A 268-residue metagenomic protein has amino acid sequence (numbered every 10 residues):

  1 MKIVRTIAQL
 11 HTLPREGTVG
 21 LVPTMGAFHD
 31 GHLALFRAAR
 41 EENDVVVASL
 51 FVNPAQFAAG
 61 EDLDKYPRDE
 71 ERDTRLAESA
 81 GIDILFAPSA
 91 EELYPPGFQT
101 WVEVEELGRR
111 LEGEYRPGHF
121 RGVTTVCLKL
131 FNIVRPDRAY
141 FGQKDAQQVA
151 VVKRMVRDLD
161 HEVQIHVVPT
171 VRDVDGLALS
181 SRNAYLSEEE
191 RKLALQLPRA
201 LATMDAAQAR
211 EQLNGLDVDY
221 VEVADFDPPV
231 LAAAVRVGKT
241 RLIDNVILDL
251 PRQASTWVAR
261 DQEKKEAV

Functional and structural regions predicted by a protein language model:
K2-G215, K239, V246, A254 (+2 more regions): Nucleotidyltransferase catalytic core that binds NTPs
E211-R241: Acidic/histidine-rich
L250: A cross-family signal for N-terminal binding/gating loops and helix N-caps that shape access to the active site
